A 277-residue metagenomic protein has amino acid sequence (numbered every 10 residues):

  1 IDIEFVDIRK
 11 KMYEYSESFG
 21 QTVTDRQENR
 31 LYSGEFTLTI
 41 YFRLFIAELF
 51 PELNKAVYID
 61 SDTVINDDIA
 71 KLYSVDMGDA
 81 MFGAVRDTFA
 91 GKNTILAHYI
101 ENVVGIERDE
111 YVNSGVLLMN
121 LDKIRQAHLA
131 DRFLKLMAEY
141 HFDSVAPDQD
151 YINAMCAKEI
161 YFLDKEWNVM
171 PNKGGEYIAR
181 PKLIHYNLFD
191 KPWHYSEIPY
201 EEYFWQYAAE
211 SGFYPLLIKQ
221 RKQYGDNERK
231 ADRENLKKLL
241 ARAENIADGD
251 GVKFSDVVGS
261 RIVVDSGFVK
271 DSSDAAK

Functional and structural regions predicted by a protein language model:
I1-E48: Active-site-proximal specificity loops/subdomain of glycosyltransferases
E14-E17, G91-L96, N172, W193-S196: Short, charged, surface-exposed secondary-structure boundary motifs
G34-F36, G105-D109, H141-D143, G174-G175: Short Gly/Pro-enriched turn/cap motifs at secondary-structure boundaries
A56: Short aromatic/hydrophobic "clamp" motif used to bind/position activated sugar donors
I59: Catalytic metal- and UDP-sugar-binding loop of GT-A-like glycosyltransferases, i.e., residues flanking the conserved
T63-I95: Conserved donor-nucleotide/metal-binding helix-loop-beta segment in metal-dependent transferases, i.e., the alpha-helix
F82-V103, Y207, I246, K253: A short, conserved beta-to-alpha structural element at the edge of catalytic cores that scaffolds binding
N113-K277: A glycosyltransferase accessory/donor-loop signature
